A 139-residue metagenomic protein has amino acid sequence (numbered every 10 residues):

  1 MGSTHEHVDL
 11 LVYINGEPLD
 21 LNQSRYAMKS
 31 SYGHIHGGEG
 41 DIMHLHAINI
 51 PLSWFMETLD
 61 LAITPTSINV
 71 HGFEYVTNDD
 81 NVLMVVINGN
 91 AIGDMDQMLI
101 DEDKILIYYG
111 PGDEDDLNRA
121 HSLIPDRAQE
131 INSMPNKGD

Functional and structural regions predicted by a protein language model:
M1-D139: Ubiquitin-like/PB1-type beta-grasp interaction modules and other compact soluble beta-rich domains
